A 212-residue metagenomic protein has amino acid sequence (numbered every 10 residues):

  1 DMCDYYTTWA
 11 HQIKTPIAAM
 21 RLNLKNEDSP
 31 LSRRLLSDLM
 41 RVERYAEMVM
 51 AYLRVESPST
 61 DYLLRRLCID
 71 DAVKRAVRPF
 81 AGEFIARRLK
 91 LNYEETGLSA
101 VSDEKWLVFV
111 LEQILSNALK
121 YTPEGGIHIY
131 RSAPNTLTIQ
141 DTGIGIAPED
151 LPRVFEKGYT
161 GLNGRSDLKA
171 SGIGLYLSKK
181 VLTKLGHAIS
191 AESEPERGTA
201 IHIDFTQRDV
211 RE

Functional and structural regions predicted by a protein language model:
P58-Y62, E95, S99-S102: Conserved micro-motifs of the catalytic ATP-binding
A81-Y93, L98: Short conserved segments within the C-terminal catalytic ATPase subdomain
A118-L119: Short helix-loop "hinge" at the ATP-lid/N-box region of the Bergerat-fold HATPase_c
G126-T136: Short beta-strand/loop element within the Bergerat-fold HATPase_c
D141: Acidic ATP/Mg2+-coordinating residue in the GHKL
I146-Y159: Short conserved segment of the HATPase_c
